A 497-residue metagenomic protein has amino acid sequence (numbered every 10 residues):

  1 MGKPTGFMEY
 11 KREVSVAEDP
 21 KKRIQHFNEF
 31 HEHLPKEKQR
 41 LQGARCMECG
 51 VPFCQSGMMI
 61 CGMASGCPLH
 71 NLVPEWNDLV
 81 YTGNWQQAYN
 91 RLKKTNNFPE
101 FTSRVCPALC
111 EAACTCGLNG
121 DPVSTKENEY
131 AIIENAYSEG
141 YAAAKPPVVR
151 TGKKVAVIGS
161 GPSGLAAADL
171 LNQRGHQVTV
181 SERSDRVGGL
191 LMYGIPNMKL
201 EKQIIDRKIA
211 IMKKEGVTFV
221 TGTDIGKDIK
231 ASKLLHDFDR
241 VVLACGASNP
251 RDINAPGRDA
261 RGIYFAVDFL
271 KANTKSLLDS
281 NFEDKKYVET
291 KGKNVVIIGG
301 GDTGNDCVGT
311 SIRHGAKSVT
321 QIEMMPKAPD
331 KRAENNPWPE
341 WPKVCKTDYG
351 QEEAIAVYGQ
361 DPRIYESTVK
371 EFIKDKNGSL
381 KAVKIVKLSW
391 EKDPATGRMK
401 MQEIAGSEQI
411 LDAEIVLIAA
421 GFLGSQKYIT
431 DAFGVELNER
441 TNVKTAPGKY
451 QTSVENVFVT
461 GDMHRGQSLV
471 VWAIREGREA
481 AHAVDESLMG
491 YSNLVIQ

Functional and structural regions predicted by a protein language model:
P4, H31-C61, W85-L109: Immediate flanking context of iron-sulfur cluster ligation sites
P4, R12-E37, Q42-R45, I373 (+4 more regions): C-terminal catalytic lobe of FAD-dependent flavoproteins
T5-E32, L41-A44, P68-T82, Y89-L92 (+11 more regions): Beta1-alpha1 glycine-rich phosphate/pyrophosphate-binding loop at the start of Rossmann-like nucleotide-binding domains
Q87, V149, K154-I158, D206-A255 (+4 more regions): Feature captures the FAD/FMN-dependent oxidoreductase FAD-binding
A131-V149, R207-K227, P250-H314, L437-S453: Glycine-rich dinucleotide-binding loop and its adjacent helix/turn
G159-P162, G299-G301, D462: Glycine-rich Rossmann-fold phosphate-binding loop(s) that bind the pyrophosphate of adenine dinucleotide cofactors
R261-G292, E391-Q467: FAD-site-proximal beta/loop scaffold in flavoenzymes
G304-C307, H314, T460-L494: A conserved FAD-binding loop/helix module that cradles the flavin
